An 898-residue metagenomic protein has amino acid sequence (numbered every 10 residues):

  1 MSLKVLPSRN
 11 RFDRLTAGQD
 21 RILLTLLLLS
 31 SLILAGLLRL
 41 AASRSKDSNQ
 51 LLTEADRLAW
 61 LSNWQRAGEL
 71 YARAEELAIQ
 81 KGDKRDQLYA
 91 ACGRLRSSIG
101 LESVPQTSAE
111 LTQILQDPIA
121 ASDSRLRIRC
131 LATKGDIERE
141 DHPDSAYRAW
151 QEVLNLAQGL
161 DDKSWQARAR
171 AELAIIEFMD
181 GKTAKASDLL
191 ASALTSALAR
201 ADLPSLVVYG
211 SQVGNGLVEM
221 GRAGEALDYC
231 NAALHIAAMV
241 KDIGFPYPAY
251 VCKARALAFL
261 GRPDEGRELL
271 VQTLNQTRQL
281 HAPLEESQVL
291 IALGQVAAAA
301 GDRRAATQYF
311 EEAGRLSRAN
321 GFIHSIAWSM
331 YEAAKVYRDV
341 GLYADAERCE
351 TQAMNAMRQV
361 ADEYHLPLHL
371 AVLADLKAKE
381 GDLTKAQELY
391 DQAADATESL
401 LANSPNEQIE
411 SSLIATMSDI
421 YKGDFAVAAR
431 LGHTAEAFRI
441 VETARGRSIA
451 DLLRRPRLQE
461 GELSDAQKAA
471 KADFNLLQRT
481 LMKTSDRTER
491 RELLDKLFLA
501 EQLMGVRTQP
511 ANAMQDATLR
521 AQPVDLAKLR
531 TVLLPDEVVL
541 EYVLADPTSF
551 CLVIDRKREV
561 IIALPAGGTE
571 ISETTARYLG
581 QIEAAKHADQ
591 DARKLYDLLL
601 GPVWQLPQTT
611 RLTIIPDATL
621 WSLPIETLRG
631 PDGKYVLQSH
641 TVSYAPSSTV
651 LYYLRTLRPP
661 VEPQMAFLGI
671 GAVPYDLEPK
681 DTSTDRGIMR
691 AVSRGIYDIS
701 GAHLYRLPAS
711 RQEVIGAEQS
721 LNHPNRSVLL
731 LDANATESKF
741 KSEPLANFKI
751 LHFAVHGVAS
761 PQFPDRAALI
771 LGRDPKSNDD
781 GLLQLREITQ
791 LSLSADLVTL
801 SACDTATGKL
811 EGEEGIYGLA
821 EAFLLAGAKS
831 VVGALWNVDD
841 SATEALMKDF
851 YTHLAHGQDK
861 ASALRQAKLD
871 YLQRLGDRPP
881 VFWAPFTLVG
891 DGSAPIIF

Functional and structural regions predicted by a protein language model:
S45-K46, R85-Q87, R125, S164 (+7 more regions): Residue signature of alpha-solenoid helical repeat architecture, marking inter-repeat boundaries and helix-start
N49-Q50, Y89, R129, R168 (+9 more regions): Residue register of alpha-helical TPR repeats
A72-E76, T112-I119, E152-D162, A191-D202 (+6 more regions): Amphipathic alpha-helical segments of tetratricopeptide repeats
L383-S639, Y652-R686, R694-D698, Q719 (+1 more regions): Amphipathic alpha-helical protein-protein interaction segments
E492, A618-L620, L657-V758, L800 (+1 more regions): A domain-level signal for caspase-like cysteine endopeptidase catalytic cores and their zymogen-processing architecture
L657, V661, A666, A842-F898: An often Trp-containing, charged/polar helix-loop segment at the C-terminal end of enzyme catalytic cores
K749-D849: Catalytic cores of nucleophile-dependent amide-cleaving enzymes
